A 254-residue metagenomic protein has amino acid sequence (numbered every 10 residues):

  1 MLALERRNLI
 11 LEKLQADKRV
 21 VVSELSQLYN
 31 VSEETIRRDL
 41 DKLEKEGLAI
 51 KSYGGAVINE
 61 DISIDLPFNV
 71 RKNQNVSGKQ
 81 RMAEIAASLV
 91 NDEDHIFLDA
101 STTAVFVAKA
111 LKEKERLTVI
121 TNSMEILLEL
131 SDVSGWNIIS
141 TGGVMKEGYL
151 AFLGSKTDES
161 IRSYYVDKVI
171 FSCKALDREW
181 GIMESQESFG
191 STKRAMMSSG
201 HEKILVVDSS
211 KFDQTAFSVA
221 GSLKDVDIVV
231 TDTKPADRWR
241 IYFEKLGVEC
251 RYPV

Functional and structural regions predicted by a protein language model:
L2-E5, E12, R19-L25, N30 (+3 more regions): Conserved phosphate- and dinucleotide-binding cores of soluble alpha/beta proteins, encompassing both enzyme active
L2-E5, L9-E24, L28-Y29, E34-A100 (+4 more regions): HTH-adjacent hinge/linker in prokaryotic transcriptional regulators
T103: Hydrophobic/small residue at the entry helix of a nucleotide-binding pocket
E115-R116, V229: Conserved helix-loop-beta element of the AMP-binding
